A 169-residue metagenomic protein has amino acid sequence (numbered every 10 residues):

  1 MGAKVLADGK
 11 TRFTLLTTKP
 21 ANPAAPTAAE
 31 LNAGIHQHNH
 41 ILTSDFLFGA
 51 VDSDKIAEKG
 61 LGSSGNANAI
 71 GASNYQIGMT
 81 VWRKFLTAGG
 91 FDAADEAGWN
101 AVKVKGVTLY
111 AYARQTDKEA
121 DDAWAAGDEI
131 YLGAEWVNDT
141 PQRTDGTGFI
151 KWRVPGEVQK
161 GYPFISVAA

Functional and structural regions predicted by a protein language model:
M1-K84, A134-I150: Solvent-exposed edge beta-strands and adjacent loop segments that serve as assembly or binding interfaces
K4, G161-A169: Viral virion structural and adsorption modules
T14, L47-G49, D92, A113 (+1 more regions): Compositionally biased, low-structure terminal segments
K19, D52-D54, K105, K118 (+3 more regions): A generic structural signal for solvent-exposed, polar alpha-helical segments
K84-L86, G161: Acidic glycine-/aspartate-rich tracts in secreted/extracellular proteins
F91-E129: Short, acidic/charged, Gly/Pro-enriched secondary-structure junctions
A94-A101, K151-P155, A168-A169: Short intrinsically disordered coil segments
R114-F164: Short beta-strand and beta-hairpin "edge-sheet" elements
